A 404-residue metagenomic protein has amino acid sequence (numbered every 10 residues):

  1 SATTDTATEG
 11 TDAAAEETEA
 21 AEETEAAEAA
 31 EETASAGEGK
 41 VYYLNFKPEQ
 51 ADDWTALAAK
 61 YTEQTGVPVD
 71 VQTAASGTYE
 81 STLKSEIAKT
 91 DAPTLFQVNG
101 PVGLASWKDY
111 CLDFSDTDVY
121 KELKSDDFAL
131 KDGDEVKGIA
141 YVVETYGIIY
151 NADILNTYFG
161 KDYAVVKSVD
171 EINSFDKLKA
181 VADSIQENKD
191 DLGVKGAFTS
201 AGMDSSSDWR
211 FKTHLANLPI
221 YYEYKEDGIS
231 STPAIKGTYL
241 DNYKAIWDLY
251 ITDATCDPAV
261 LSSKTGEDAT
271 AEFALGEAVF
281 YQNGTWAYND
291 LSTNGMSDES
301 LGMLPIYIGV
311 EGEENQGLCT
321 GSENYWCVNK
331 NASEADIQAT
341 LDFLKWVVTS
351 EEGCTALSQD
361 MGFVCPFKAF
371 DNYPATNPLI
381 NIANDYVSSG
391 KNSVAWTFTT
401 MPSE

Functional and structural regions predicted by a protein language model:
S1-G103, V119-Y120, S262, V310-E313 (+1 more regions): Conserved N-terminal structural module of periplasmic/extracytoplasmic solute-binding proteins
A29-A34, N99-N156, R210, S300-I306: Hinge/lid segment of periplasmic solute-binding proteins
E63-Q64, K89, N294-Q359: Extracytoplasmic/periplasmic substrate-recognition and gating elements
T73-T82, N173-K177, L261-L275: Short helix-initiation/N-cap motifs at beta->coil->alpha
S115-D126, K167-E171, G202, I220-A245 (+4 more regions): Short, solvent-exposed loop/beta-turn-alpha elements that line the ligand-binding surface or hinge of extracytoplasmic
G133-Y141, Y146, D176-T232, A278: Extracytoplasmic/periplasmic solute-binding protein
A182-D183, D227-S263: Glycine-centered hinge/linker elements that transmit conformational signals in sensory and ligand-binding systems
S263, T320, D360-V364, N381-E404: C-terminal capping/gating helix-and-loop segments adjacent to ligand/active sites or protein-protein/ligand interfaces
